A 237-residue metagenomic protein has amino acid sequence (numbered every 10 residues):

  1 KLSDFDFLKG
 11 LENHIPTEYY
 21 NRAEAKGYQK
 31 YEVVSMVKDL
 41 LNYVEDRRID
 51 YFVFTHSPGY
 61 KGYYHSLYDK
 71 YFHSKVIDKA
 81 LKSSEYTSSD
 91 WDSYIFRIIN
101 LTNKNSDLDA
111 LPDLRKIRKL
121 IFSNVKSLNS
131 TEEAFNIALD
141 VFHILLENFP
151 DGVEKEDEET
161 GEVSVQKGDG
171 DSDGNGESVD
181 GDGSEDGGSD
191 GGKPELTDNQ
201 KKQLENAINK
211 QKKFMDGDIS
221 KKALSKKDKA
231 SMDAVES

Functional and structural regions predicted by a protein language model:
K1-S237: Short, functionally important secondary-structure microenvironments
